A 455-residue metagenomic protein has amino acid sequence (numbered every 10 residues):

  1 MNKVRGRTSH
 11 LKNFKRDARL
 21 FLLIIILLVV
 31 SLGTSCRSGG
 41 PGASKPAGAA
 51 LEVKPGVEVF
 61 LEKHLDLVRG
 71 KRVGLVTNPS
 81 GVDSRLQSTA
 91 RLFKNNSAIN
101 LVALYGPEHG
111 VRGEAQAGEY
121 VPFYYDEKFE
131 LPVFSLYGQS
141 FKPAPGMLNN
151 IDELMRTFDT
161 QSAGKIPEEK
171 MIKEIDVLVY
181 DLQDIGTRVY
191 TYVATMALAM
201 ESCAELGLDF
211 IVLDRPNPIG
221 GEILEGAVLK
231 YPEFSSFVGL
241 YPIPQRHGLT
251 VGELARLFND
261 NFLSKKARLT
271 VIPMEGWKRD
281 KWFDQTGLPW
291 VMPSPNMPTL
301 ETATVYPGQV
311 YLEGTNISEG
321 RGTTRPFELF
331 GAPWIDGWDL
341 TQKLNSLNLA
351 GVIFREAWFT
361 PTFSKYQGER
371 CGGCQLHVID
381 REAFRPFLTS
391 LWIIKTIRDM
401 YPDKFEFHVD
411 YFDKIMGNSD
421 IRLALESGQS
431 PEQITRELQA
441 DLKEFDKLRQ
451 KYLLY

Functional and structural regions predicted by a protein language model:
L32-S35: C-terminal motif of bacterial Sec signal peptides marking the signal peptidase cleavage site
N100-H109, L213: Short internal beta-strands
R112-A117, I211-F234: Glycine-rich, charge-decorated loop segments at or immediately adjacent to ligand/cofactor-binding or catalytic sites
P122-E174, T187: Glycine-rich oxoanion-binding loops at beta->alpha junctions
D184-M196: Glycine/threonine-rich flexible loop motifs
F234-Y306: Conserved anion/nucleotide-ligand pocket segment
W277-A357: Glycine-rich, aromatic-lined ligand/substrate-binding cores of catalytic and carbohydrate-binding domains
G331-E437: Conserved functional hotspot residues or short segments at active or partner-binding sites across diverse domains
